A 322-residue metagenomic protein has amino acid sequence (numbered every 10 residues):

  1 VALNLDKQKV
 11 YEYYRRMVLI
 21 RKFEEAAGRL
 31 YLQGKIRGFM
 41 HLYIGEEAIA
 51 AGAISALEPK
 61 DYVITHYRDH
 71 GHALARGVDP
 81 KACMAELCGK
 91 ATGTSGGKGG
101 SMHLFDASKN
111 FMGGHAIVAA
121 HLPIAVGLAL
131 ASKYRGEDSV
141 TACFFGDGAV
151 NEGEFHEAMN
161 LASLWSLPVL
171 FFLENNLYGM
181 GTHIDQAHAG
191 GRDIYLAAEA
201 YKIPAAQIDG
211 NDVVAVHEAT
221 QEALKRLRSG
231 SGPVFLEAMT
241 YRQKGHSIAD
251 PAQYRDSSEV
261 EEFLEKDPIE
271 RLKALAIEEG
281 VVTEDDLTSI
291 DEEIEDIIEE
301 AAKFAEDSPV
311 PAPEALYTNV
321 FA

Functional and structural regions predicted by a protein language model:
R15-Y31: N-terminal glycine-rich anion-binding loops that anchor highly charged ligand groups
E25-G28, K35-W165, H183-G190, Y195 (+1 more regions): Cofactor-binding active-site loop characterized by glycine-rich and histidine/acidic residues
G71, L177-M180, R242-K244: Short gly/pro/ser/thr-enriched loop/turn and capping motifs at secondary-structure boundaries
K133-E137, G190-E222, E265-I290: Conserved thiamine diphosphate
W165-D185: A short, conserved beta-to-alpha structural element at the edge of catalytic cores that scaffolds binding
F172-L173, A206-D209, V216, F235-M239: Short, conserved beta-strand edge motifs with alternating hydrophobic and charged residues
L177-H183, I203-I208, Q253-E261, D286: Short beta-alpha connecting loops at secondary-structure transitions that line or flank enzyme active sites
R226-A322: Glycine/aspartate-rich loop-and-adjacent alpha/beta segment that forms the canonical ThDP
